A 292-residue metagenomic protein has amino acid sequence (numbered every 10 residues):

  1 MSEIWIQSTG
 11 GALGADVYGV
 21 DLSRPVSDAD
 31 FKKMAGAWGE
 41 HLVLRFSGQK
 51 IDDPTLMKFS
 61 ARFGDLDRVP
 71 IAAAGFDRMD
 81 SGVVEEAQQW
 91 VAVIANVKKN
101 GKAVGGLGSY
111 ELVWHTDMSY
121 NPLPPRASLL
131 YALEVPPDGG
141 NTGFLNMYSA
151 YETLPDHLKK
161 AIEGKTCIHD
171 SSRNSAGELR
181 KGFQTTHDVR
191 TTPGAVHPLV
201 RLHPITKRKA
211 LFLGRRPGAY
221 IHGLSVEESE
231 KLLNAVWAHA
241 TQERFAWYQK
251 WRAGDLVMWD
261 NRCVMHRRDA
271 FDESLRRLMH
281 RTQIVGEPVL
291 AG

Functional and structural regions predicted by a protein language model:
S2-M258, R262-G292: Fe(II)/2-oxoglutarate oxygenase catalytic core
